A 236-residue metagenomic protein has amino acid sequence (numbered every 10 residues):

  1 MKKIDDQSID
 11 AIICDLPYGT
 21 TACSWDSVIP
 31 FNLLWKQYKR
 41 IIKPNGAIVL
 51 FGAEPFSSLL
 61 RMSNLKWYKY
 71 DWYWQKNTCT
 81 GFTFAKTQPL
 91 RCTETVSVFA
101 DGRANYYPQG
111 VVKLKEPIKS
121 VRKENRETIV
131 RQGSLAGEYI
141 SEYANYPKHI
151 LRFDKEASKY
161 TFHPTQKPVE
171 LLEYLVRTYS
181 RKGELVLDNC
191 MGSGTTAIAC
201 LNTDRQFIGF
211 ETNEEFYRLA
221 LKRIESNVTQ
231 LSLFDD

Functional and structural regions predicted by a protein language model:
M1-G209, E215-R218: Core catalytic lobe of class I
Q109-K113, L231-D236: Short, flexible loop/turn segments with low-complexity composition
L221-F234: Short, conserved SAM-binding/catalytic segment of Class I S-adenosyl-L-methionine-dependent methyltransferases
